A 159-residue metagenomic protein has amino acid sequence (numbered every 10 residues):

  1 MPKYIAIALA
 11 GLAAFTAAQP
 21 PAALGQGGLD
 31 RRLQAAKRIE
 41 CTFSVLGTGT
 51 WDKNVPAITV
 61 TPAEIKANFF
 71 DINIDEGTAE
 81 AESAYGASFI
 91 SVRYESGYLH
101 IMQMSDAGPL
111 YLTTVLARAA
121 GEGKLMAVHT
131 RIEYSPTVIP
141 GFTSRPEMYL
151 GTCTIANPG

Functional and structural regions predicted by a protein language model:
M1-A8: Bacterial N-terminal signal peptides that target proteins for export
A8-T16: Bacterial N-terminal signal peptides
A18, A22-G25: Boundary at the C-terminal end of the N-terminal hydrophobic targeting segment
D30, A35-E80, P109-T114: Short, solvent-exposed loop/hinge segments that bridge or flank secondary-structure elements
F69, L112-A120, L150-I155: Hydrophobic/aromatic beta-strand elements that line small-molecule binding cavities or substrate pockets in beta-rich
E76-Y111: Contiguous, well-ordered beta-strand patches that form the walls/edges of small beta-barrel/beta-sandwich domains
M126-E133: Internal, hydrophobic beta-strand segments that form the core of beta-sheet-rich folds
S135-G159: Edge beta-strand at a domain terminus
